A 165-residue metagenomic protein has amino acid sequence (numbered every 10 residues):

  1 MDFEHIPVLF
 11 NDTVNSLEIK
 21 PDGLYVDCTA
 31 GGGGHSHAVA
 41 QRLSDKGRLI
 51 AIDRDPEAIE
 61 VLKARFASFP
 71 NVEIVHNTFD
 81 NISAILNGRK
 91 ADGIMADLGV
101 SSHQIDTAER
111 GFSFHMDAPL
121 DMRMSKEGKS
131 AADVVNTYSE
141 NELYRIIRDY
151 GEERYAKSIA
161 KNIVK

Functional and structural regions predicted by a protein language model:
M1-K165: S-adenosyl-L-methionine-dependent methyltransferase catalytic core, i.e., the SAM/SAH-binding region
